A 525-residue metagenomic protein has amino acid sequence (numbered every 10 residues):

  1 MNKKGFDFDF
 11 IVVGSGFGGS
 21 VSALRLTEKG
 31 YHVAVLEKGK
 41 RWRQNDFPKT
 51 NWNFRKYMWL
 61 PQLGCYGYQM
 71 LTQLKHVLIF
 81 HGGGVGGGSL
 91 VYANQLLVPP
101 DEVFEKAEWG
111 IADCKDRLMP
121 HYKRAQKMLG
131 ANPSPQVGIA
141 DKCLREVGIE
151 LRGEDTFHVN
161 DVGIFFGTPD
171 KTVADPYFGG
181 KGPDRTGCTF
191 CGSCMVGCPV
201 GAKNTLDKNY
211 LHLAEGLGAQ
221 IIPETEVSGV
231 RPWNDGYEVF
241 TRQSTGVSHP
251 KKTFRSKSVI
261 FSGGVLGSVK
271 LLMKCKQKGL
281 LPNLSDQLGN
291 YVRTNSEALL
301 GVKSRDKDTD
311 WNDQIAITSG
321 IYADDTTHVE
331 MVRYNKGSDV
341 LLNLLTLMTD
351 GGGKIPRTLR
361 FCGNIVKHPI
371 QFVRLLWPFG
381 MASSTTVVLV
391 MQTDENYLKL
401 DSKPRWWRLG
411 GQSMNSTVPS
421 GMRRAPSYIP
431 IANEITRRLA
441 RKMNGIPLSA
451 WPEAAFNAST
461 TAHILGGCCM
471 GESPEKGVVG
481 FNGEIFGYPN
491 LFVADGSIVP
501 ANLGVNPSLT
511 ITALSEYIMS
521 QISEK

Functional and structural regions predicted by a protein language model:
F8-V35: N-terminal Rossmann-like FAD-binding beta1-loop-alpha1 element of flavoenzymes
V12, G16-F17, L266, R423 (+1 more regions): Residue-level detector of alpha-helix initiation sites
E28, H32, G39-T50, V200-K203 (+9 more regions): Glycine-rich loop(s) and the adjacent beta-strand/alpha-helix scaffold that form part
F54-Q136: Redox-cofactor-proximal catalytic regions of oxidoreductases
Y66, C191-C194, P232, T386-L389 (+1 more regions): A glycine-rich dinucleotide-binding beta-alpha-beta segment and adjacent secondary-structure elements that constitute
Q73-L74, G88, Y92, S285-S413 (+3 more regions): FAD cofactor-binding and catalytic pocket of flavoenzymes
D113-E226, N457-T460: Conserved redox-cofactor binding core of oxidoreductases
A501-M519: A conserved FAD-binding loop/helix module that cradles the flavin
